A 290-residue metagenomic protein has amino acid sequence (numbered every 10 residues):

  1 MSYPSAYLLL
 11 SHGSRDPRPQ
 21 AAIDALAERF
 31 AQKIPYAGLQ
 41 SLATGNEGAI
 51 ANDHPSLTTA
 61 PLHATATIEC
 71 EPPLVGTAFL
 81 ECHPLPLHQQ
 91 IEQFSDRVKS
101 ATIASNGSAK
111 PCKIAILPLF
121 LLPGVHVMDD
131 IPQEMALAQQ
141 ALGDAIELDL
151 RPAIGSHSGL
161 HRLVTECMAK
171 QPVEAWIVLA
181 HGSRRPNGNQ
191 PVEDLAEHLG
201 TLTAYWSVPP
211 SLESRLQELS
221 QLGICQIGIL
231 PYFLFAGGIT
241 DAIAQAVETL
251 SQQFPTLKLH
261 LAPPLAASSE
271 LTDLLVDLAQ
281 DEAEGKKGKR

Functional and structural regions predicted by a protein language model:
M1-R290: Active-site-proximal alpha-helix that buttresses catalytic centers in soluble enzyme cores
